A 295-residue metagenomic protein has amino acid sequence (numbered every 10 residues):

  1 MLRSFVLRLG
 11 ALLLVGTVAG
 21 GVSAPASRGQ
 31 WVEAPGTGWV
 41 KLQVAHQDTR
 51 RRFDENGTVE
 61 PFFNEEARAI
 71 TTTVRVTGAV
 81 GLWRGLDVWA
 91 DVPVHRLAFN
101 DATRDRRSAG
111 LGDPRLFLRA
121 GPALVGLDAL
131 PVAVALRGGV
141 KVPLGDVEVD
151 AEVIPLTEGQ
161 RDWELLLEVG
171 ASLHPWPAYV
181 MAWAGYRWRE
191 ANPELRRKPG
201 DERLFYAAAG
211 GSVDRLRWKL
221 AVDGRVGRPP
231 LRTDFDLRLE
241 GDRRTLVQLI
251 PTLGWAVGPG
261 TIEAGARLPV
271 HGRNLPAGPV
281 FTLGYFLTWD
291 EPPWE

Functional and structural regions predicted by a protein language model:
G20-G78, V147-V149: Short glycine/proline- and aromatic-enriched beta-strand/turn motifs that initiate or cap beta-hairpins
A26-T37, G85, L124-A133, H174-A178 (+4 more regions): Short loop/turn motifs that connect adjacent beta-strands in outer-membrane beta-barrel proteins
P35-D48, I154-D234: Detector for outer-membrane/organellar transmembrane beta-barrel domains, recognizing the amphipathic beta-strand
G38-V40, T72-V76, G112-L118, V134 (+5 more regions): Hydrophobic, lipid-facing positions within transmembrane beta-strands of outer-membrane proteins
V40-V44, A90, L118, V134-G138 (+5 more regions): Membrane-embedded beta-strand positions of outer-membrane beta-barrel proteins
V44-R50, V92-A98, P122, V140-D146 (+7 more regions): Transmembrane beta-strands of outer-membrane beta-barrel pores
R51-G57, P61-N64, K198-E295: Outer membrane beta-barrel transmembrane domains
L97-G200, E240-D242, A256: Outer-membrane pore/translocation modules
